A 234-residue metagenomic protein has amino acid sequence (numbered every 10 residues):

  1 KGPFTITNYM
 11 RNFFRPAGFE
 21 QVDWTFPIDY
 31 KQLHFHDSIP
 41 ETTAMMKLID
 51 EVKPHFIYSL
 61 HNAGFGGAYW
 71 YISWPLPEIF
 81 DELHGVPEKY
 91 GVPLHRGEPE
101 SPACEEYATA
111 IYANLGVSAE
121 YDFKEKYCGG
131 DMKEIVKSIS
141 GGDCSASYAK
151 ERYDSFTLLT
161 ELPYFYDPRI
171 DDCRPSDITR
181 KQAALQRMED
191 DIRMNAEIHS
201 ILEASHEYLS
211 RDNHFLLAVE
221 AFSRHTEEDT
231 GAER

Functional and structural regions predicted by a protein language model:
K1-F80, H84, E88, P93-R96 (+3 more regions): Active-site/substrate-binding loop(s) of hydrolase catalytic cores
Y9, Y30, Y58, Y69-Y71 (+11 more regions): Sequence-level detector for tyrosine residue identity
G64-F65, P102, Y164-F165: Solvent-exposed loop/turn segments at secondary-structure junctions within structured extracellular/periplasmic domains
G67-P77, E106-V117, I170-R174: Histidine/acidic-residue-rich catalytic or RNA/ligand-binding cores of hydrolases and nuclease-related proteins
F80-E82, Y112, Q182: Juxtamembrane helix-loop transition sites at the ends of transmembrane segments in multi-pass membrane proteins
H95-E106: Acidic carboxylate-rich catalytic motifs and surrounding loops in phosphoryl-/glycosyl-chemistry enzymes
K124-R234: Hard-cation-handling environments
